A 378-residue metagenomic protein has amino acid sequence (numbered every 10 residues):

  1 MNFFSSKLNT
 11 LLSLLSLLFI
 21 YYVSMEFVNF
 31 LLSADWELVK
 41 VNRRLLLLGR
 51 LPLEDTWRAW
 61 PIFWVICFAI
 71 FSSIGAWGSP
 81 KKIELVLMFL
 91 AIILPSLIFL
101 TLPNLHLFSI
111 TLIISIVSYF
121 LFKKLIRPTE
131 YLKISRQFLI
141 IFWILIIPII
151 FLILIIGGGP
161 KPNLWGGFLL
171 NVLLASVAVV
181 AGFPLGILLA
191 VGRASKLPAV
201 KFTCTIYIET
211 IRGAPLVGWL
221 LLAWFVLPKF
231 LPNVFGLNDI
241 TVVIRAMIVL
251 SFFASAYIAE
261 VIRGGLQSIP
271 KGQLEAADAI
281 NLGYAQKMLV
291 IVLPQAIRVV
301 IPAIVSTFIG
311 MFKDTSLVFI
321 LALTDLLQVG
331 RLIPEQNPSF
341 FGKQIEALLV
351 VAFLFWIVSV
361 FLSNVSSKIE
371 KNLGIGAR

Functional and structural regions predicted by a protein language model:
M1-R378: Transmembrane alpha-helices and adjacent helix-loop boundaries
